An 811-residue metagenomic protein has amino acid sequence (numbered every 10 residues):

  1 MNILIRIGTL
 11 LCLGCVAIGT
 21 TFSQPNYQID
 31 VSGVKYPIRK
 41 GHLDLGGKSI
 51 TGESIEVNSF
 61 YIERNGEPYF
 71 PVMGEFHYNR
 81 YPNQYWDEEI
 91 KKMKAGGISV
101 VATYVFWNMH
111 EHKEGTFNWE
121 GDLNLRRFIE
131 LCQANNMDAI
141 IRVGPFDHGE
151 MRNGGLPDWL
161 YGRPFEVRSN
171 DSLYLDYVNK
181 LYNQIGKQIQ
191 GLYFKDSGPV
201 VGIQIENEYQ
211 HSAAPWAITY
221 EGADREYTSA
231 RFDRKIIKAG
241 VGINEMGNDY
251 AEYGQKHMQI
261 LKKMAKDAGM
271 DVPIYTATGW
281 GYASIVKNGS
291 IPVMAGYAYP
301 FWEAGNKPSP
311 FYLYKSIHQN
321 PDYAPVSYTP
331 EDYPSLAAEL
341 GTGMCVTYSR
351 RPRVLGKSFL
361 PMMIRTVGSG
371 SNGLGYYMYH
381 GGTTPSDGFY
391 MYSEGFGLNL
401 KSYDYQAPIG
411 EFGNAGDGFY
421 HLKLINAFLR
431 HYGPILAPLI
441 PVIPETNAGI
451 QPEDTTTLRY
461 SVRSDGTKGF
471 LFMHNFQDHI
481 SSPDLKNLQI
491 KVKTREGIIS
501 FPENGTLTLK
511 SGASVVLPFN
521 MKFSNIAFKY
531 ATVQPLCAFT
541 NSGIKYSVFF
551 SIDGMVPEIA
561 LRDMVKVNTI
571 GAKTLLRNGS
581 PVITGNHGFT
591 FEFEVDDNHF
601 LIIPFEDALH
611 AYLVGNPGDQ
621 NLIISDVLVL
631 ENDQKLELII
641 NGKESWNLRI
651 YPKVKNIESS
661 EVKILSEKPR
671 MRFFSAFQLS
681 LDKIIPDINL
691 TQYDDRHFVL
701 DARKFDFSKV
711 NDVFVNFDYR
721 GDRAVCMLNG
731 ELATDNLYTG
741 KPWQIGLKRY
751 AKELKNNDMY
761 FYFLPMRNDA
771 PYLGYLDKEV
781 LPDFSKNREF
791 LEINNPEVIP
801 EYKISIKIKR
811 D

Functional and structural regions predicted by a protein language model:
M1-P25: Bacterial Sec-dependent N-terminal signal peptides
Q24-V100, I804: N-terminal carbohydrate-binding accessory modules
G41-H42, G46-G47, S54-E56, R64 (+7 more regions): Extended carbohydrate-recognition surfaces in non-catalytic/accessory domains of CAZymes and lectin-like proteins
N65, N578, M727-A733: Short strand-turn-strand beta-turns centered on an Asx-Gly dipeptide
W86-G154, D158-W159, K262, K266: Aromatic-lined substrate-binding rim segments of carbohydrate-active enzymes
A134-I140, P145-F311, Y323-C345, S371: Active-site region of glycoside hydrolase catalytic domains
R163, Y174-Q188, D196-I205, Y209-H211 (+7 more regions): Carbohydrate-binding surfaces of carbohydrate-active enzymes
D706-L728, F761-F763: Aromatic-lined ligand-binding clefts that engage carbohydrates, nucleic acids, or primary amines
